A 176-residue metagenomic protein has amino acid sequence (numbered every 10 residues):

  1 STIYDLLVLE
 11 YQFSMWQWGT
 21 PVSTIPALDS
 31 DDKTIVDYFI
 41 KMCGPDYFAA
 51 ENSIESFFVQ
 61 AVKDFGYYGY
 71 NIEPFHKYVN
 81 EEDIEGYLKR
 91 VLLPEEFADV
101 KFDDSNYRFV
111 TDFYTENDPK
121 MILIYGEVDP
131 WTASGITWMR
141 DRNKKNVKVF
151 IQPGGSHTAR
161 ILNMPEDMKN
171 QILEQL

Functional and structural regions predicted by a protein language model:
S1-S105: Alpha/beta-hydrolase fold active-site neighborhood
I72-E73, P130-G135: Conserved alpha/beta-hydrolase "acid-adjacent" motif
S105-E116: The feature captures the conserved acid-bearing segment of alpha/beta-hydrolase catalytic domains
N117, L123-Y125: Short beta-strand/loop motif that positions the catalytic acidic residue of the alpha/beta-hydrolase fold
L123, N146-I151: Conserved beta-strand scaffold positions in the cores of enzyme catalytic domains, especially in NTP/NDP-utilizing
V128-P130, S156: Solvent-exposed loop/turn segments at secondary-structure junctions within structured extracellular/periplasmic domains
W138-R142: Short, solvent-exposed amphipathic alpha-helical segments in soluble enzyme and RNA/protein-processing domains
I151-L176: Catalytic active-site module of serine/aspartate enzymes centered on a nucleophile-bearing elbow/loop
